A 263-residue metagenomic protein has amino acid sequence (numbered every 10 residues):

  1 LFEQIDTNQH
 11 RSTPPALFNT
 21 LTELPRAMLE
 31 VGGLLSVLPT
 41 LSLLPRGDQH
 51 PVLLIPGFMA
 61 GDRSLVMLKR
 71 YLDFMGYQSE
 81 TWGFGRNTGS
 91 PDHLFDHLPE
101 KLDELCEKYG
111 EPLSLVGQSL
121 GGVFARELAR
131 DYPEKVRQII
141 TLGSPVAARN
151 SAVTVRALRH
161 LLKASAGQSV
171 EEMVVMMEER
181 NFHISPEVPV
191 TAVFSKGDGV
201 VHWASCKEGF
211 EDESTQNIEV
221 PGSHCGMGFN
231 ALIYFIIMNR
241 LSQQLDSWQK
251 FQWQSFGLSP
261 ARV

Functional and structural regions predicted by a protein language model:
L1-V52, L65, M75, K108 (+1 more regions): Flexible, membrane-associating and regulatory peripheral segments of lipid-active enzymes
Q4-L24, L38, P51, I55 (+7 more regions): A near-ubiquitous, low-amplitude feature marking generic local secondary-structure context
R26-L35, P56-L65, V193-W203: Phosphate-binding glycine-rich loops and adjacent basic patches that engage nucleotide phosphates, nucleic-acid
L43-P45, K69-R70, E100, E208-G209: Short, flexible segments with low predicted structural confidence
H50-R63, M67, D73-E187, V193: Serine-dependent carboxylesterase/thioesterase catalytic core of lipase-like alpha/beta-hydrolase/SGNH enzymes
R130-D131, V136-V263: Helical cap/lid subdomain of alpha/beta-hydrolase-fold lipid enzymes that gates access to the catalytic pocket
